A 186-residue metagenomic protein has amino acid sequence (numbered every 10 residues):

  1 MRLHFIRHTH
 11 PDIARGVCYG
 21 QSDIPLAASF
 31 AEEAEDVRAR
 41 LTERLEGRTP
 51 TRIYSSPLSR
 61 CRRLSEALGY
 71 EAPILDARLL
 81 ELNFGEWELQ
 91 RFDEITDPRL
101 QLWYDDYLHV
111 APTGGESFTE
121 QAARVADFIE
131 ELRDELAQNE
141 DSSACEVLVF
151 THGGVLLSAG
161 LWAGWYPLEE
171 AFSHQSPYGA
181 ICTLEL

Functional and structural regions predicted by a protein language model:
L3-H4, T51, S142-G153: Generic beta-sheet signal
L3-Y70: Active-site-proximal alpha-helix that buttresses catalytic centers in soluble enzyme cores
T9, G153-G154: Active-site metal-binding loops of divalent metal-dependent hydrolases
A31, R78-E81, P177: Short, acidic/turn-prone active-site loops that include or flank metal/cofactor- and phosphate-binding residues
R44-T49, L132-E146: Glycine-rich phosphate-binding loop signature in dinucleotide/nucleotide-binding domains
S55-S56, A123, F150-T151: Short beta-strand scaffold positions
L68-R124: Phosphate-handling substructures
G164-L186: Domain-level recognition of soluble alpha/beta enzyme cores, biased toward histidine phosphatases/phosphomutases
